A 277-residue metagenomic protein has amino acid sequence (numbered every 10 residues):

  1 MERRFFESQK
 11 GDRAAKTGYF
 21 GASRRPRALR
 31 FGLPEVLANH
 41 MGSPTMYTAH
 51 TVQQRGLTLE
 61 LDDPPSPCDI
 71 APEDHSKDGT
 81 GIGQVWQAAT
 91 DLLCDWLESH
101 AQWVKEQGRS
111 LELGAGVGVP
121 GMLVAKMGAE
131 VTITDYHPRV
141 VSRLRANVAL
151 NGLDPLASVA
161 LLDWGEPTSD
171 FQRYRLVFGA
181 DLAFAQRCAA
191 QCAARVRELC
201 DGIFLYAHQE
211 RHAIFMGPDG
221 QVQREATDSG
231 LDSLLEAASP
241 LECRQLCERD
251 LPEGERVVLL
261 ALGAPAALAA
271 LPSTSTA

Functional and structural regions predicted by a protein language model:
M1-A277: S-adenosylmethionine-dependent methyltransferases
